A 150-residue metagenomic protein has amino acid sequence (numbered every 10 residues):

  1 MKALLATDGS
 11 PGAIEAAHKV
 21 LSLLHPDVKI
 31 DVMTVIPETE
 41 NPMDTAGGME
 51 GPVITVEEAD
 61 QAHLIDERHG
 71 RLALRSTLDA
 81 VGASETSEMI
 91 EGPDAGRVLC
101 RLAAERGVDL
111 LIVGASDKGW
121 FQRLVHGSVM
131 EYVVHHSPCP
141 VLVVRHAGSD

Functional and structural regions predicted by a protein language model:
K2-V56, E85: Small/aliphatic-rich secondary-structure junction motif
S22, A104-E105, H135: Solvent-exposed polar/charged
T34, G114-S116, R145-H146: Short secondary-structure boundary segments
P52-H69: A short acidic, glycine-rich active-site loop that binds or catalyzes chemistry on phosphate/adenosine moieties
S76-L111, S149-D150: Structural beta-alpha unit
L110-H136, D150: Glycine-rich, Arg-bearing micro-motifs that act as flexible, cationic patches
H136-H146: Short, acidic/small-residue loops that bind anionic groups at enzyme active sites
